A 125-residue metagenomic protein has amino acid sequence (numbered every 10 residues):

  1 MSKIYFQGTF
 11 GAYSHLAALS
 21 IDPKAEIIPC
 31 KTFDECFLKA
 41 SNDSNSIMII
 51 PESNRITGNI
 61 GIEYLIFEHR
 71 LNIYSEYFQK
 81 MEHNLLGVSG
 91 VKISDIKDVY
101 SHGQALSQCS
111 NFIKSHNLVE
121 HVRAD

Functional and structural regions predicted by a protein language model:
M1-D125: Domain-level signature for soluble enzymes in the chorismate/prephenate branch of the shikimate pathway
